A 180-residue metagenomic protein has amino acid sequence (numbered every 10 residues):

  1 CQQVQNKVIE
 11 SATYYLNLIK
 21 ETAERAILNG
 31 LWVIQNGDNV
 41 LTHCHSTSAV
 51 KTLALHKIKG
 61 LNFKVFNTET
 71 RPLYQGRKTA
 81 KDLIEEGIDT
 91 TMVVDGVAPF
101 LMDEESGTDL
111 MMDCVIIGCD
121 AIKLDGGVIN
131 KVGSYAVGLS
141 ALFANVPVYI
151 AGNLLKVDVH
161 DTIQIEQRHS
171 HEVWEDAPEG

Functional and structural regions predicted by a protein language model:
C1-V93: N-terminal active-site beta-alpha-beta segment that forms phosphate/nucleotide-binding and substrate-recognition loops
K51, H56-G60, T68-G180: Conserved phosphate- and dinucleotide-binding cores of soluble alpha/beta proteins, encompassing both enzyme active
